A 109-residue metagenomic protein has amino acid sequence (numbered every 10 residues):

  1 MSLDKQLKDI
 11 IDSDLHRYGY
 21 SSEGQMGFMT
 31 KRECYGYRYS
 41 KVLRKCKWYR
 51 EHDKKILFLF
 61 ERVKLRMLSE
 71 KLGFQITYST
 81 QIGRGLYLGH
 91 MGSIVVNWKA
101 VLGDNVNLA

Functional and structural regions predicted by a protein language model:
M1-L72: Terminal amphipathic alpha-helical/low-complexity segments used for targeting or macromolecular assembly
Q75-Y87, M91-N107: Beta-solenoid/beta-rich acyl/carboxylate-transfer cores
